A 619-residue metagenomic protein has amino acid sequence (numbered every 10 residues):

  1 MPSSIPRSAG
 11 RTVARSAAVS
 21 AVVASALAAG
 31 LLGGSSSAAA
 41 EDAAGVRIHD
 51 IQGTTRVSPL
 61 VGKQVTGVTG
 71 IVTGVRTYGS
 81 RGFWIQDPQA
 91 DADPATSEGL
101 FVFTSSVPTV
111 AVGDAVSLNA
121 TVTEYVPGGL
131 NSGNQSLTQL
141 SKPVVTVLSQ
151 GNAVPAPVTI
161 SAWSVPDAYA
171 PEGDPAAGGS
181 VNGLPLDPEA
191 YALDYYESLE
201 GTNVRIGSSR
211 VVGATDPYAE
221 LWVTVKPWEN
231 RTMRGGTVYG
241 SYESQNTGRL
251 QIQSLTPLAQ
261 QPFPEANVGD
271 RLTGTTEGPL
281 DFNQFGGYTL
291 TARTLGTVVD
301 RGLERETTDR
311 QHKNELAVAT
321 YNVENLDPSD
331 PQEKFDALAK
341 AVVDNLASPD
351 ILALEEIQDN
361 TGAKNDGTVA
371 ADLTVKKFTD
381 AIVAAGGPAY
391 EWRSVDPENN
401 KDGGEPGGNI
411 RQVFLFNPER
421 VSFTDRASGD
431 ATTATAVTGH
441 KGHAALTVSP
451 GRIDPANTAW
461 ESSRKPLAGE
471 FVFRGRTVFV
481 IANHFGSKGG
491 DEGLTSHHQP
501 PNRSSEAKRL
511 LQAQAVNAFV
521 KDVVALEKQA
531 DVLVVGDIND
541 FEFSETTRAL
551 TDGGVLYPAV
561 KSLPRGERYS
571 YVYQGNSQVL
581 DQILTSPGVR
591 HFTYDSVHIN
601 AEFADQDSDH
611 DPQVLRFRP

Functional and structural regions predicted by a protein language model:
M1-A40: Secretory targeting and sorting signals
A9, N131-S132, K401-G404: Intrinsically disordered, low-complexity coil segments
A14, A44-D50, L373-K377, Y557-P558: Secondary-structure junction/capping motif
V22, L27, L31, A162 (+5 more regions): Conserved beta-strand scaffold positions in the cores of enzyme catalytic domains, especially in NTP/NDP-utilizing
G34-S36, L140, V211, F423-T424 (+1 more regions): A broad structural signal for short, well-ordered beta-strand segments within beta-sheet-rich domains
E41-A317, Y321, N325-I351, T432-T435 (+3 more regions): Extended non-catalytic accessory segments flanking core domains
T289-P619: Divalent cation-coordinating acidic motifs and surrounding scaffolds that mediate Ca2+/Mg2+/Mn2+/Zn2+-dependent binding
